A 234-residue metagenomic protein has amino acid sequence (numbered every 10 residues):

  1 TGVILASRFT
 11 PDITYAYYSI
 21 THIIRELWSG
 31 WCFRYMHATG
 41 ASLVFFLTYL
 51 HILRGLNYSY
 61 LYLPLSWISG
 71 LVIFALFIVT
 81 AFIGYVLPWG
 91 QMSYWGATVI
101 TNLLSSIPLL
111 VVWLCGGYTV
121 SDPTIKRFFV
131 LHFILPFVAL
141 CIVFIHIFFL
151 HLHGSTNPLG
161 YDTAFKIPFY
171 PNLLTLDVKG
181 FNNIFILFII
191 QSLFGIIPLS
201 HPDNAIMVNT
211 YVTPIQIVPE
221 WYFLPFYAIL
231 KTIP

Functional and structural regions predicted by a protein language model:
T1-I233: Membrane-embedded and interfacial regions of multi-pass energy-transducing membrane proteins
